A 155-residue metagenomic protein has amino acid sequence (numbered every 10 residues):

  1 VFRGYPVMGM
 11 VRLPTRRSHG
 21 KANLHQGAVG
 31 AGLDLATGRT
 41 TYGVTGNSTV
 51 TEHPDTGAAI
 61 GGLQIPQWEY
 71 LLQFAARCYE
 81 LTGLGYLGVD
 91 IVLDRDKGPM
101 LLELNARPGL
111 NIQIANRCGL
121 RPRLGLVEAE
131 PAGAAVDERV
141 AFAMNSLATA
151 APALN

Functional and structural regions predicted by a protein language model:
V1, V11-L13, A106: Short beta-strand elements
R3, M8, S18-D94: A long amphipathic alpha-helix within ATP-dependent nucleotide-binding catalytic cores
R3-G4, L13-T15, N23-V50, L120-A153: Active-site "cap" helix and flanking loop/linker of ATP-utilizing ligase/carboxylase catalytic domains
T15-H19, V50, P108-I112: A short local loop/turn or secondary-structure capping micro-motif enriched for an aromatic residue
P54-Y70, E80, L93-N155: C-terminal active-site "lid" helix and adjoining low-complexity regulatory extension at the edge of ATP-using catalytic
